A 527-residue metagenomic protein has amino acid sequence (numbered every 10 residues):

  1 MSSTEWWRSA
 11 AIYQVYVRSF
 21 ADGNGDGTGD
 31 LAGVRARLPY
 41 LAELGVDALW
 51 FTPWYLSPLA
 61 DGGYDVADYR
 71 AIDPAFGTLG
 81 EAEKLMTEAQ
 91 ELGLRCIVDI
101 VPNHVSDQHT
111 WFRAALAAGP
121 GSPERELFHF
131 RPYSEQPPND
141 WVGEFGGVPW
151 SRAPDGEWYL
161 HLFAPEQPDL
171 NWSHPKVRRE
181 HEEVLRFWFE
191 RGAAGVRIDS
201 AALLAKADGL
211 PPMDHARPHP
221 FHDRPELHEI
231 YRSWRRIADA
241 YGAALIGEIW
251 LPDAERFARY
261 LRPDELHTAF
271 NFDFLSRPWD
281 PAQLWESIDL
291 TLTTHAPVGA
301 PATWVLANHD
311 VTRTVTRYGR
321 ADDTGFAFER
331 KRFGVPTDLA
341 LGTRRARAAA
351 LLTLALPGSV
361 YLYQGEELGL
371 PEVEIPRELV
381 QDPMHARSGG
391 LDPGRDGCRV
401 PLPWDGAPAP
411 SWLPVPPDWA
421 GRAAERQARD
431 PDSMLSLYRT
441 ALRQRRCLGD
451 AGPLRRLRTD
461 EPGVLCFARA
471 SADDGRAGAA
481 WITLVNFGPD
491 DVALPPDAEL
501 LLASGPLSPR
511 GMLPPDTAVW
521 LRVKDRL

Functional and structural regions predicted by a protein language model:
M1-D497, S504-L527: Active-site and adjacent substrate-binding regions of carbohydrate-active enzymes
